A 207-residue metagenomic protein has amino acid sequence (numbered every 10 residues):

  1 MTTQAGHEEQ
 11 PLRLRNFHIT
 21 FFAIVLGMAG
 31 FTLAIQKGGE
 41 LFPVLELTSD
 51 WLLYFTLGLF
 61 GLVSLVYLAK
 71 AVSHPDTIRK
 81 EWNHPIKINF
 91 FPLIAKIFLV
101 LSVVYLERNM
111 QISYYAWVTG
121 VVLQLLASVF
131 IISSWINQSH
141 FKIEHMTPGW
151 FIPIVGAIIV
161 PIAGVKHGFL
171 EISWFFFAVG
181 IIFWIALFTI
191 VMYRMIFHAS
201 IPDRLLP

Functional and structural regions predicted by a protein language model:
M1-L14, L62-I78, V121-Q138, F183-M195: Hydrophobic, membrane-facing alpha-helical anchors
A5-L33, S49, L53, P75-V100 (+4 more regions): Juxtamembrane helix-loop boundaries in multi-pass membrane proteins
V25, F42, F55, L59-L62 (+3 more regions): Generic alpha-helical scaffold signal
M28-K37, V63-Y67: Alpha-helical transmembrane segments of multi-pass membrane proteins
I35-S49, V103-Y115, I162-W174: Helix-coil boundary and interhelical linker segments in multi-pass alpha-helical membrane proteins
D50-L65, Q111-L125, E171-A186: Structural signature of hydrophobic alpha-helical transmembrane segments
V100, V104-E107, A127-F141, I159-I172 (+1 more regions): Internal transmembrane alpha-helix with an interfacial aromatic "cap," most often the third helix
